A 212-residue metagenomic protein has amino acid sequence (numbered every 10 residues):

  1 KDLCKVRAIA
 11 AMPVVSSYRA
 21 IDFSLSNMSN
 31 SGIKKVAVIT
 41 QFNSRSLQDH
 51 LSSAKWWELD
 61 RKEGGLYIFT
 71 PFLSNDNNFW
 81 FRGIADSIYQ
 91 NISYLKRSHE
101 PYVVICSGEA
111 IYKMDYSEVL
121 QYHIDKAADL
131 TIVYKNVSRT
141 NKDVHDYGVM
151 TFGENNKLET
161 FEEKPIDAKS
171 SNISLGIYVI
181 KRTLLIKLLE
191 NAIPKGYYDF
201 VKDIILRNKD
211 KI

Functional and structural regions predicted by a protein language model:
K1-I212: Unchanged
